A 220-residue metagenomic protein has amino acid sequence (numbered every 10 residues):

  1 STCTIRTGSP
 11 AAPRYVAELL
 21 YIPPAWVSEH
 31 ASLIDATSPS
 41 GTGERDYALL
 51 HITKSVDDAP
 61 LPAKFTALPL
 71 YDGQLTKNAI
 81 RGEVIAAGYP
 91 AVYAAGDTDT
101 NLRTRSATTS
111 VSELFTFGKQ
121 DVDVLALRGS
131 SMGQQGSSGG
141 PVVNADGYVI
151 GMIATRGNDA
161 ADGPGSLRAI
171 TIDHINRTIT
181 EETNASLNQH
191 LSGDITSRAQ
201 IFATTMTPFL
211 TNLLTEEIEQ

Functional and structural regions predicted by a protein language model:
S1-T2, T42-Y47, A79-R81, S106-T108 (+1 more regions): Extracytoplasmic
T2-A59: Conserved catalytic-core segment of clan PA serine endopeptidases
A12-A31, I80-I85, L102-T116: Beta-strand/loop subdomains of soluble extracytoplasmic proteins
E29-G41, T53-N101: Active-site substrate-binding loop(s) of clan PA
D46-A48, T180-Q220: PDZ/PDZ-like groove recognition
A48-L50, I85-A86, G151: Structural recognition of the beta-strand scaffold that forms the well-ordered cores of secreted hydrolase catalytic
T53-P69, A95-Q189: Active-site region of chymotrypsin-like
